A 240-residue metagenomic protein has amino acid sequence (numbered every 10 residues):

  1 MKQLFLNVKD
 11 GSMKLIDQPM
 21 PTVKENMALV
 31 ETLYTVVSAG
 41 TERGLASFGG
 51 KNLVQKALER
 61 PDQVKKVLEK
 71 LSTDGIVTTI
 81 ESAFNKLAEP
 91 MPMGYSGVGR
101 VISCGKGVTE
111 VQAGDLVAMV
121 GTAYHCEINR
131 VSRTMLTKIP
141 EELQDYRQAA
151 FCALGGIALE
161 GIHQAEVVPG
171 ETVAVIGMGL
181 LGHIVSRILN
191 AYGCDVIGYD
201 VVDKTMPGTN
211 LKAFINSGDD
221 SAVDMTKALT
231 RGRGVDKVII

Functional and structural regions predicted by a protein language model:
M1-N85, E89, N216: Short N-terminal strand-loop motif that marks the start of NAD(P)H/FAD-dependent oxidoreductase cofactor-binding domains
K24, S38, Q112-A113, S132 (+1 more regions): Residue-level recognition of short, solvent-exposed, well-ordered loop/turn junctions that link secondary-structure
Y34, D115-L116, I128, T172 (+1 more regions): Residue-level marker of beta-strand positions
T78-E89, S96-G121: A glycine-/small-residue-rich N-terminal strand-loop-strand element that serves as the cofactor-binding glycine loop
Q112, E142-Y146, E166-T172, R233: Short helix-loop-beta connector
G121-R133: A structural motif shared across PLP-dependent enzymes of the aminotransferase-like
Q148-D219: Mid-domain Rossmann-like dinucleotide-binding core that forms the NAD(H)/NADP(H) cofactor-binding site
V167, N210-I240: Glycine-rich cofactor phosphate-binding loops and adjacent beta1-alpha1 units of small-molecule cofactor enzyme domains
